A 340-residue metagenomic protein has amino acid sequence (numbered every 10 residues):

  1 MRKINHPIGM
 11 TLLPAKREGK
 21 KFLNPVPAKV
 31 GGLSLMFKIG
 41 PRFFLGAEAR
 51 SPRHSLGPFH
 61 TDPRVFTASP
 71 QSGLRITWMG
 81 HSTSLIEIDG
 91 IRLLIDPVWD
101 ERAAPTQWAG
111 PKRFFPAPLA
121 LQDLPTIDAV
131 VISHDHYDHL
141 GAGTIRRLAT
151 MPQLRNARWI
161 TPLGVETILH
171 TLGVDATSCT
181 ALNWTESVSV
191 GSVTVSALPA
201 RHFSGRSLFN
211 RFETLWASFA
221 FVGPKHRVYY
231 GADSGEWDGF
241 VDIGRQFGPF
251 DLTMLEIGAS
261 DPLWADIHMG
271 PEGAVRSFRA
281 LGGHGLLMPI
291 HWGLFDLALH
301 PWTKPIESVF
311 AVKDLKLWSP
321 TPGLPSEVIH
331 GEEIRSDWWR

Functional and structural regions predicted by a protein language model:
M1-K112, A117-D123, F221-A232, D251-I257 (+1 more regions): Metallo-beta-lactamase
R2-P25, L121-L124, A129, H136 (+3 more regions): Cap/insert and terminal regions of metallo-dependent hydrolase folds
R50-Q71, P162-H226, S308-G331: Metallo-beta-lactamase
S84-D89, S189-F250, A265-G273: Catalytic core of the metallo-beta-lactamase
I95-D96, R158, A176-T185, D251-E256: Short hydrophobic/aromatic-enriched beta-strand-loop microsegments
P118-M151: Di-metal (Zn2+ and/or Mg2+/Mn2+) metal-binding site signature of metallo-dependent hydrolases with the MBL/beta-CASP
G141-M151, I168-H170, L297-E307, I329-H330: Metal-dependent catalytic neighborhoods of phosphoester/phosphodiester hydrolases
L148-L154, P305-D314, D337-R340: Short, electropositive alpha-helical surface patch
